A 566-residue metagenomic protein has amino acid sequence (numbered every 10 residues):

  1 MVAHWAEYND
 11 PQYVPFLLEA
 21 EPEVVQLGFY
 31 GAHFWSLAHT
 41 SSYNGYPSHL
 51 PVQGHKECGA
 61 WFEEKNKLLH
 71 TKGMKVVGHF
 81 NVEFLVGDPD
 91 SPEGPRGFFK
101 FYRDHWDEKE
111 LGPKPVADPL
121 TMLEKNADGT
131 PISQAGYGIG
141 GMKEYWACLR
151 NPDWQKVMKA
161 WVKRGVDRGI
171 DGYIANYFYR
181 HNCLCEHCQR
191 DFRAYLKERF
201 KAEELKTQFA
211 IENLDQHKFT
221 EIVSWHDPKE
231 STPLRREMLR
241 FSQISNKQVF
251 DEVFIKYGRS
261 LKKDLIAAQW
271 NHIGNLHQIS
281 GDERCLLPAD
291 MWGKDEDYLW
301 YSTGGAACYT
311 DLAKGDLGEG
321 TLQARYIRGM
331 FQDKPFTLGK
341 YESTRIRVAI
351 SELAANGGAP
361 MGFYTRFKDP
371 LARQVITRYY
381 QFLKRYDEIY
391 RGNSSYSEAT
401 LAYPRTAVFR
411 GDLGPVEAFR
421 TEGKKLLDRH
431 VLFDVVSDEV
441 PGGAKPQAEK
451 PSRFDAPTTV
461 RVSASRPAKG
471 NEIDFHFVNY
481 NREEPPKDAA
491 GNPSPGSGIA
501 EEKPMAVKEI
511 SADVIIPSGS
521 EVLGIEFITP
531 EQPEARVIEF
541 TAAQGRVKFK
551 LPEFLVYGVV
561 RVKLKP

Functional and structural regions predicted by a protein language model:
M1-E7, L401: An acidic-aromatic substrate-binding cleft motif
N9-S42, G165-G172, D295-L299, I350 (+2 more regions): Catalytic domains of carbohydrate-active enzymes, especially glycoside hydrolases
D10-E19, E63, K67, Q155-D167 (+6 more regions): Amphipathic, non-transmembrane alpha-helical secondary structure
P15-E21, F34, K65-G73, A289-K294 (+3 more regions): Acidic (Asp/Glu)-rich catalytic clusters
E19-R168, R180-E186, L196: Acidic/aromatic-lined carbohydrate-recognition and catalytic surfaces of CAZymes acting on diverse glycans
F29-Y30, I170, F178, C183 (+4 more regions): Flexible loop residues that form catalytic and substrate-binding hotspots at small-molecule/glycan-binding clefts
V76, H217-E230, Q243-E283, W292-P566: Carbohydrate-binding surfaces of carbohydrate-active enzymes
D107-G318: Polysaccharide-binding and catalytic clefts of secreted carbohydrate-active enzymes
